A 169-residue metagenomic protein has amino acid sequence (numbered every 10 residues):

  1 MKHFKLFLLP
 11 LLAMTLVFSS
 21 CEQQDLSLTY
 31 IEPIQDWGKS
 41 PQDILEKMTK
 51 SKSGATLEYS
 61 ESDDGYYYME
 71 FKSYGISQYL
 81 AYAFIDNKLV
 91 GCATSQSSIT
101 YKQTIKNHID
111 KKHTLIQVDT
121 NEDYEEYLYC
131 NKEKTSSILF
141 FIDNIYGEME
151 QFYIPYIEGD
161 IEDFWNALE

Functional and structural regions predicted by a protein language model:
M1-S19: Sec-dependent bacterial lipoprotein signal peptides
L6, G38, Q151-I154: Intrinsic structural disorder/low-complexity segments
L8-L11, S27, I154-P155: Alpha-helical interaction segments
V17-S19, A55, Y124, S137: Short intrinsically disordered, low-complexity segments
C21-D110, I157-E169: Short helix/turn-capping signatures at newly exposed starts of structured segments
T94-E169: Extracytoplasmic electrostatic interaction patches
